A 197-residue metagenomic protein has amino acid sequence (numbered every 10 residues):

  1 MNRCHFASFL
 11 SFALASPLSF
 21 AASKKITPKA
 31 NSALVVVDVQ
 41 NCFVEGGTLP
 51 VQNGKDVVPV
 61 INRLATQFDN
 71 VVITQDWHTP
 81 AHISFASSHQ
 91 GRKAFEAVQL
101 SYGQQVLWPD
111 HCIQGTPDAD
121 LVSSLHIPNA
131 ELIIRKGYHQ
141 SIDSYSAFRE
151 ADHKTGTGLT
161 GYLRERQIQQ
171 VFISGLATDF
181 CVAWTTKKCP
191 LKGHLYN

Functional and structural regions predicted by a protein language model:
M1, L18-A33, N41: C-terminal segment of N-terminal export signals and the immediately downstream linker at the start of the mature
C4-A22: N-terminal export signals
L34-V35, I73: Residue-level marker for buried hydrophobic side chains located in beta-strands that build the well-ordered beta-sheet
V39, D76-W77, L176-T178: Active-site metal-binding loops of divalent metal-dependent hydrolases
V44-N53, S146: Acidic/histidine-rich helix-loop elements that form or flank divalent-metal/phosphate-binding sites at the catalytic
P59-Q170: Active-site alpha/beta core segments
I168-W184, N197: Glycine-rich anion-binding loop/nest that anchors nucleotide
P190: Gly/Ala-rich phosphate-binding loop of Rossmann-like dinucleotide-binding domains, activating on the conserved
